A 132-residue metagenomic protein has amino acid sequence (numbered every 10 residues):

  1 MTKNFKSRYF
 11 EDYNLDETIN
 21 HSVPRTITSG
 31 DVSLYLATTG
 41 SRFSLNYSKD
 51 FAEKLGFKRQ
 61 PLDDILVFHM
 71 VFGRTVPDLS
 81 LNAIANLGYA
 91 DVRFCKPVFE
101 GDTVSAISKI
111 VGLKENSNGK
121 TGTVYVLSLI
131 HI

Functional and structural regions predicted by a protein language model:
M1-Y89: Hot-dog-fold acyl-thioester-processing enzymes
R74, I107, V111-L113: Mid-sequence acidic-hydrophobic segments that form the walls of catalytic/ligand-binding cavities or oligomerization
Y89-T103, G112-G119: Active-site beta-strand->loop segment that positions catalytic residues and contacts the acyl thioester
K120-L127: Short aromatic-glycine-enriched beta-strand elements
I130-I132: Conserved small/polar residues in nucleotide/adenosyl-binding loops
